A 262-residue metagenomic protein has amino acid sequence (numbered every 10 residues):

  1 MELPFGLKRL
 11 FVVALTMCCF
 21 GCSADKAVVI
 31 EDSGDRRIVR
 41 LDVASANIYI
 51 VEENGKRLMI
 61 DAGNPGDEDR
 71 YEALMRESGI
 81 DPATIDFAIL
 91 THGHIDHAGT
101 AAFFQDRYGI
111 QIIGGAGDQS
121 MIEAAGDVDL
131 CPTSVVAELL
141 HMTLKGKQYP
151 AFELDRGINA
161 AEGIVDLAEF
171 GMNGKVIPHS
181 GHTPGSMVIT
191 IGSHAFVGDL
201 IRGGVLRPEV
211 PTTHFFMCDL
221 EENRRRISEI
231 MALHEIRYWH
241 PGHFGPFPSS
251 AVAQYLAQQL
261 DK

Functional and structural regions predicted by a protein language model:
M1-F11: Bacterial N-terminal signal peptides that target proteins for export
C18-G21: C-terminal motif of bacterial Sec signal peptides marking the signal peptidase cleavage site
S23-D25: Bacterial signal peptide processing site
A27-S78, V188-G203: Conserved beta-strand hairpin/beta-sheet module of binuclear metal-dependent hydrolase folds, prominently
L58-I60, I89, I112, H194-F196 (+1 more regions): Residue-level marker for buried hydrophobic side chains located in beta-strands that build the well-ordered beta-sheet
G66, A151-E153, D166-A168, N173-S180 (+1 more regions): Metallo-beta-lactamase
E77-G163: Active-site HxH/HxHxD metal-binding segment of metal-dependent hydrolases
P248-K262: Short, electropositive alpha-helical surface patch
